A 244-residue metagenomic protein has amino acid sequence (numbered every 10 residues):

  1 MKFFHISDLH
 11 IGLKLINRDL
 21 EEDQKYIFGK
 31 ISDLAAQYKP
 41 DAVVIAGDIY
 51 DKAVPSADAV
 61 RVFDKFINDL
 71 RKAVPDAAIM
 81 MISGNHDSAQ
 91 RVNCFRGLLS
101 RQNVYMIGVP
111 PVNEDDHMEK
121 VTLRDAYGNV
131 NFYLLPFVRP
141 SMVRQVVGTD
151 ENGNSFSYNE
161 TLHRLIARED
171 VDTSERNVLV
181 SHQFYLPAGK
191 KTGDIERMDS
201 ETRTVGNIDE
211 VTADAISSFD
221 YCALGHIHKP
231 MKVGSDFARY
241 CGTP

Functional and structural regions predicted by a protein language model:
M1-I45, Y50-P244: Extended recognition/assembly regions associated with phosphoester-bond processing machinery
